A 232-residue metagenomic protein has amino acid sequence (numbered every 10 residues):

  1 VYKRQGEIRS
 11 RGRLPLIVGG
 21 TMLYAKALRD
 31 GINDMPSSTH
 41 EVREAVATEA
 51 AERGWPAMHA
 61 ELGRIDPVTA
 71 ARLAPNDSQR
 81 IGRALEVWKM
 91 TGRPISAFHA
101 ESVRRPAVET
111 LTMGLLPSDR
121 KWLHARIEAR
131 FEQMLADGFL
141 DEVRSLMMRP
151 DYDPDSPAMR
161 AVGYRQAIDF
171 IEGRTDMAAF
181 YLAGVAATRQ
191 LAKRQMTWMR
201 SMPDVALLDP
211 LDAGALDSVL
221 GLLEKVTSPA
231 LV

Functional and structural regions predicted by a protein language model:
K3-V232: Phosphate/pyrophosphate-binding catalytic cores of soluble transferases and nucleic-acid-acting enzymes
